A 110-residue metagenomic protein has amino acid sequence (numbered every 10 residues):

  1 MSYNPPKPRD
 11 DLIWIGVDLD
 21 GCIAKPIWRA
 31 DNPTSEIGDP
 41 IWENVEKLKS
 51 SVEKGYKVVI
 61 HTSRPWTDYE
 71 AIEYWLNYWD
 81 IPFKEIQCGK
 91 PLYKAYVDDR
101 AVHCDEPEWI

Functional and structural regions predicted by a protein language model:
M1-I110: Catalytic phosphate/metal-binding cores of nucleic-acid and nucleotide-processing enzymes, i.e., regions that mediate
